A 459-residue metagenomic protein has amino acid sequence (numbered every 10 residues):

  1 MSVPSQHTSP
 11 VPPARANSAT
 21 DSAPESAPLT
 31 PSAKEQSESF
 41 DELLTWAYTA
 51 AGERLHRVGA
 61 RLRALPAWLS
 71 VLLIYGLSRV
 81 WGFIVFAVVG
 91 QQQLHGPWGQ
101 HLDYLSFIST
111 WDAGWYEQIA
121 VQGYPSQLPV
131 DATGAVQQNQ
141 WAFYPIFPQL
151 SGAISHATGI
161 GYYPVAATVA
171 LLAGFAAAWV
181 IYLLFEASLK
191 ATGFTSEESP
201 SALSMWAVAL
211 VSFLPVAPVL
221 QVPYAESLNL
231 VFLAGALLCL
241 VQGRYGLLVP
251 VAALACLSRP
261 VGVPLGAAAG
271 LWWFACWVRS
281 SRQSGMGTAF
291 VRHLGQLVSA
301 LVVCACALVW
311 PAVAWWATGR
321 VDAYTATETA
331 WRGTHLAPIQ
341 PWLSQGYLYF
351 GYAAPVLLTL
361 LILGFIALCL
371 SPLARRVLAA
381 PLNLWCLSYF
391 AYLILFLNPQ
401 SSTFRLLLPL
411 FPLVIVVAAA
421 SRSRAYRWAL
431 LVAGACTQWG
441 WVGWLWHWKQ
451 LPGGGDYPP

Functional and structural regions predicted by a protein language model:
S78-H95, G266-R282, G287-L368, P372-C386: Membrane-lumen/periplasm interface segments of specific transmembrane helices in polyprenyl phosphate-linked
W111-P129, T133-G159, P338-P341: Short hydrophobic/aromatic helix or loop-helix immediately within or flanking a transmembrane segment in polytopic
A135-V136, P145, Q149, A157-W179 (+2 more regions): Loop-to-helix entry region of an early transmembrane alpha helix in multi-pass inner-membrane enzymes
A153, V165-A191, A367-C369: Transmembrane-helix motifs of polytopic, lipid-linked glycan transferases
G161-P164, Y182-F213, V231, L384: Transmembrane-helix signature of polytopic, membrane-embedded enzymes that assemble or transfer cell-envelope glycans
A187, W206-L238, L247, A255-L265 (+1 more regions): Multi-pass, polyprenyl lipid-linked donor-dependent membrane glycosyltransferases
T195-E198, A236-L247, S421: Membrane-interface transmembrane helices that cradle and orient dolichyl/undecaprenyl
L301-C304, S423-Q450, Y457: Signature aromatic-anchored transmembrane alpha helix within multi-pass, membrane-resident enzymes that catalyze glycan
